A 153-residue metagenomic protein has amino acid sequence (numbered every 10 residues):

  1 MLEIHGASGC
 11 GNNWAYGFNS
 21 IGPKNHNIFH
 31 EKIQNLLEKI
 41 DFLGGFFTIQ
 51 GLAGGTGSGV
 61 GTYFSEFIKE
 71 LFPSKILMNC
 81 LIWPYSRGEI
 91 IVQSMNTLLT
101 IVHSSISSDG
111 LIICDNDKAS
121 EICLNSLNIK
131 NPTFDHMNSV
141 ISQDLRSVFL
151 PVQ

Functional and structural regions predicted by a protein language model:
M1-Q153: Segments that form or flank anion-binding pockets
